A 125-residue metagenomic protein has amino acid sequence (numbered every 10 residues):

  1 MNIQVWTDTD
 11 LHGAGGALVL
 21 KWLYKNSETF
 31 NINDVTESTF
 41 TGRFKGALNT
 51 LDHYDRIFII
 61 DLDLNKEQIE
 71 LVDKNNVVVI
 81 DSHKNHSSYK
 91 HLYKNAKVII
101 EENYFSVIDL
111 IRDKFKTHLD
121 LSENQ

Functional and structural regions predicted by a protein language model:
M1-Q125: Replace "Mg2+/Mn2+-dependent" with "divalent metal-dependent
